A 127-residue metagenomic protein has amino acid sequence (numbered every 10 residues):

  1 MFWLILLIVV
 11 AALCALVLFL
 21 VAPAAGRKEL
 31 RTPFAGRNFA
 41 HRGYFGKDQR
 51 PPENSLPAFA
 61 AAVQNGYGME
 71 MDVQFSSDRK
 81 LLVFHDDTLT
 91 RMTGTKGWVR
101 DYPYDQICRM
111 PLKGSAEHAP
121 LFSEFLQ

Functional and structural regions predicted by a protein language model:
F2-G26, A35, R42-F45, L56 (+2 more regions): Metal-dependent phosphodiesterase/phospholipase catalytic core, i.e., the His/Asp/Glu-rich active-site region
K28-L30: N-terminal targeting/anchor module and adjacent flexible "hinge" preceding the catalytic domain
P33-R37, N65-Y67: Short, well-ordered coil/turn segments that N-cap beta-strands
N38-H41, M69-M71: Hydrophobic faces of well-ordered beta-strands that scaffold small-molecule active sites in alpha/beta enzyme cores
D48, S77-R79, M92-T93: Active-site-proximal flexible loops/turns
Q49-E53: Short, solvent-exposed loop/turn segments at secondary-structure boundaries
A58-F75, F125: Catalytic domains of carbohydrate-active enzymes, especially glycoside hydrolases
F75-D87: Glycine-rich, proline-tolerant flexible connector loops at the mouths of alpha/beta enzymes
